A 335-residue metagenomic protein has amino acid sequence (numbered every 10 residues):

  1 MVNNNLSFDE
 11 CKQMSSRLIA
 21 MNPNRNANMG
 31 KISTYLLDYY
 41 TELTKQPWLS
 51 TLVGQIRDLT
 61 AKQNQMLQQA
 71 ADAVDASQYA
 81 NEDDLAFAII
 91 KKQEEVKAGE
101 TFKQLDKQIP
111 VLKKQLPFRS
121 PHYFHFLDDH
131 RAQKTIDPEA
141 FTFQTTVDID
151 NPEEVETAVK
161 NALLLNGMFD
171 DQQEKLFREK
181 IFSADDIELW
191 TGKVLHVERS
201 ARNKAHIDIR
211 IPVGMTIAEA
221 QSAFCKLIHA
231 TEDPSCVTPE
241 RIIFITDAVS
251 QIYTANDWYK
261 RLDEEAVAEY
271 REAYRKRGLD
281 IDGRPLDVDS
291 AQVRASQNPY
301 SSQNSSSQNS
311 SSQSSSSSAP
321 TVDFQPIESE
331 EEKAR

Functional and structural regions predicted by a protein language model:
M1-F143, E153, M168-D170, K175 (+1 more regions): DNA replication initiation on ssDNA origins
N4-E10, L18-N26, G30, T34-Y39 (+2 more regions): DNA replication initiation modules
T51, D148-D150, R199-R202, D247: Short loop/turn segments at strand-loop or loop-helix junctions that form parts of catalytic or ligand-binding pockets
Q55, A88-I89, K180, D280 (+1 more regions): Generic short N-terminal amphipathic or hydrophobic helices
K134-A140, E188-L189, H196-A201: Short glycine/proline-enriched loop/turn "hinge" motifs that connect secondary-structure elements and lie
I149-W190: Short amphipathic alpha-helix segments
L195-R202, D233-T238: Short beta-strand
N203-R210: A generic structural motif
